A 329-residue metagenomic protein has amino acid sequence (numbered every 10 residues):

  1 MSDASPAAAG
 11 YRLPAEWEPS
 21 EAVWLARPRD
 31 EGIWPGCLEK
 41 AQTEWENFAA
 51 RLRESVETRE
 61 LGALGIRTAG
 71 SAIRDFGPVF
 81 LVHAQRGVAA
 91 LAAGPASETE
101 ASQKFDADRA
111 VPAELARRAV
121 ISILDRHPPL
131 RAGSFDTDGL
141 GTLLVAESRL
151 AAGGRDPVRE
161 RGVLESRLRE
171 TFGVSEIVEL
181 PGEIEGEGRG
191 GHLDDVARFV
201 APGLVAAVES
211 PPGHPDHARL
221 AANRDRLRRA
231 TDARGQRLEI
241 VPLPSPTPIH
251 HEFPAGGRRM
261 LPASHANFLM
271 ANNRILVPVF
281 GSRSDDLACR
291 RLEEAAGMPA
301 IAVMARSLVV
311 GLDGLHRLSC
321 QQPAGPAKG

Functional and structural regions predicted by a protein language model:
M1-G329: The feature marks the mature, well-folded catalytic cores of soluble enzymes
